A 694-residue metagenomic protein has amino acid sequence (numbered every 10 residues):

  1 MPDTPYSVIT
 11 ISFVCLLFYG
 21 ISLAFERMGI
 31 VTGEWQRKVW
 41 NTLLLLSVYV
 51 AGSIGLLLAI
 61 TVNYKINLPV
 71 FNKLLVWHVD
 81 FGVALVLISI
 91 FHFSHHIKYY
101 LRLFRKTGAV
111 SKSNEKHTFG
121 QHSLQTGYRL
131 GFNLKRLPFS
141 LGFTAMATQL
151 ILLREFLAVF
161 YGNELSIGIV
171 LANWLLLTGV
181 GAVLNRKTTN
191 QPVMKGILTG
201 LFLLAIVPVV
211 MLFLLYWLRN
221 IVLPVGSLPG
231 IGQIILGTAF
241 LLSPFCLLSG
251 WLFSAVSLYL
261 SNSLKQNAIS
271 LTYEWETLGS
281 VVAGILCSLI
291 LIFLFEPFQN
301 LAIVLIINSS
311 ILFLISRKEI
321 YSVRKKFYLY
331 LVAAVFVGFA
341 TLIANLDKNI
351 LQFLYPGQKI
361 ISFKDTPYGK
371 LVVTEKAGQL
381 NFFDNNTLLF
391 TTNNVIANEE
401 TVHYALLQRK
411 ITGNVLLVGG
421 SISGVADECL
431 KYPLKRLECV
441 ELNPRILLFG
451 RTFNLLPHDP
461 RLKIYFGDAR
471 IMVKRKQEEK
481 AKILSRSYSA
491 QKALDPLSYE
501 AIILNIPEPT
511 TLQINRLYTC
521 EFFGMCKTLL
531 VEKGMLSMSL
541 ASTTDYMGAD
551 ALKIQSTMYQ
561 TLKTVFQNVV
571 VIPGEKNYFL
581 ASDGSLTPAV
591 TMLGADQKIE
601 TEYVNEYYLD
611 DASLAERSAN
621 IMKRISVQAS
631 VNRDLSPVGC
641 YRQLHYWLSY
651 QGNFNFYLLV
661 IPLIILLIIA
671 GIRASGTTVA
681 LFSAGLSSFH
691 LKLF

Functional and structural regions predicted by a protein language model:
M1-Y128: Membrane-embedded alpha-helical bundles that constitute the cytochrome b-like, heme-associated redox core of multi-pass
L124-K480, R486-F694: Alpha-helical transmembrane segments of multi-pass membrane proteins
